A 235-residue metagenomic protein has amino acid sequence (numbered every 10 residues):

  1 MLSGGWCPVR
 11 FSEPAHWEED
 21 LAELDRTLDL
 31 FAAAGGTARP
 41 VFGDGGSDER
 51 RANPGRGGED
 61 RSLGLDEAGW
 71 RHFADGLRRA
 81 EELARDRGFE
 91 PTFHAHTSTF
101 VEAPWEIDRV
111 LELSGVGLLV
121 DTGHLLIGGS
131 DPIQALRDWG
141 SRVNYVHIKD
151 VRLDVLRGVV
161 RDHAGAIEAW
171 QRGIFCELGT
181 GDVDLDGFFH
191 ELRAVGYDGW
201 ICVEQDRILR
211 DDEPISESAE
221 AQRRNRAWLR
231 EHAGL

Functional and structural regions predicted by a protein language model:
M1, F11-L118: Active-site acidic/histidine proton-transfer and metal-coordination neighborhood in alpha/beta enzyme cores
M1-L2, V143: A broad structural signal for short, well-ordered beta-strand segments within beta-sheet-rich domains
G4-W17, L63-A74, V120-G129, D150-A169: Short, charge-rich amphipathic segments
W6-F11, G45-S47, H96-S98, G123-L125 (+3 more regions): Active-site beta-loop-alpha junctions enriched in small/polar residues
D29, R78, E82-R85, P104-D108 (+2 more regions): Histidine-acidic metal/acid-base catalytic patches
